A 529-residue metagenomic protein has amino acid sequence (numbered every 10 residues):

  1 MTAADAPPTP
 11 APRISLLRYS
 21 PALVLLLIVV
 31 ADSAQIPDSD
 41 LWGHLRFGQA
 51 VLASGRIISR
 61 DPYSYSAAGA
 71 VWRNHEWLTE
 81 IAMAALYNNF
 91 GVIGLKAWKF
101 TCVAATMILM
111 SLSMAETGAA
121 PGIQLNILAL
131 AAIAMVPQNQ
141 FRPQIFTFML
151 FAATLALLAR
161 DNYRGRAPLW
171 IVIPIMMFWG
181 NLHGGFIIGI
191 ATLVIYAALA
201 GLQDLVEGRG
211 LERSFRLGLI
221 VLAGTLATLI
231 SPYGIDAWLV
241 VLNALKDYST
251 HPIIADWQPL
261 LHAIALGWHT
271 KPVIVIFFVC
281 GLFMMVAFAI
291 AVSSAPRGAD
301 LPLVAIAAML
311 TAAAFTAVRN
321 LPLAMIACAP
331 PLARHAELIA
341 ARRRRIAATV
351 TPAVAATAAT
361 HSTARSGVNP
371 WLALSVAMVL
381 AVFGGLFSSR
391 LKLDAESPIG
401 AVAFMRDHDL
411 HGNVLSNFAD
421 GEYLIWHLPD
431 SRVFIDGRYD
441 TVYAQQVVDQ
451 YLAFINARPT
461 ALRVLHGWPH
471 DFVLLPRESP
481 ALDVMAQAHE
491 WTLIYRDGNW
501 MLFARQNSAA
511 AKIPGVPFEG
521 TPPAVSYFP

Functional and structural regions predicted by a protein language model:
A22-L25, M110-I133, M149: Transmembrane-helix signature of polytopic, membrane-embedded enzymes that assemble or transfer cell-envelope glycans
I28, A131-M135, L169-G184, A223-T228 (+1 more regions): Membrane-interface alpha helices of multi-pass inner-membrane proteins
N74-A85, I235, L239-I274: Juxtamembrane membrane-water interface segments that cap and precede transmembrane helices
A97-T117: Transmembrane-helix motifs of polytopic, lipid-linked glycan transferases
T154-L169, M284-A295: Membrane-interface transmembrane helices that cradle and orient dolichyl/undecaprenyl
R160-M177, S214-L219, L301-A305: Short hydrophobic alpha-helices at membrane interfaces in multi-pass membrane enzymes
R345-D409, A419-G421, L428, R438-Y439 (+2 more regions): Membrane-proximal, lumen/periplasm-facing interface regions of secretory-pathway glyco- and lipid-modifying enzymes
R406-Q445, H470-R477, F503: Short periplasmic/luminal acceptor-recognition loop of GT-C membrane glycosyltransferases, typified by
